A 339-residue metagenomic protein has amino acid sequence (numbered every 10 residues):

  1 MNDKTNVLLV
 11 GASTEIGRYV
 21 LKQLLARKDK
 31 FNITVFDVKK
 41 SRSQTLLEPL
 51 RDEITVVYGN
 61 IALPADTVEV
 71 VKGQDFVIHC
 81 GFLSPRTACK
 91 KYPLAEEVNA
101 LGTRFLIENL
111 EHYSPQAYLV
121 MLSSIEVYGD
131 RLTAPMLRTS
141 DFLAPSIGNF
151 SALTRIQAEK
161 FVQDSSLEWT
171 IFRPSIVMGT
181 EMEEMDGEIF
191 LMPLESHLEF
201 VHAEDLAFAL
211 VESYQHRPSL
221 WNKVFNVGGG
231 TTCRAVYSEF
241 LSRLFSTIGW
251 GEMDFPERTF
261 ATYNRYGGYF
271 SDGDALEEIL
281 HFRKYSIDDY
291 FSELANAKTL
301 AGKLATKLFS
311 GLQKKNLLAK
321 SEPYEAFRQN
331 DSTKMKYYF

Functional and structural regions predicted by a protein language model:
V7-R27: N-terminal Rossmann NAD(P)H-binding glycine-rich loop of SDR-like oxidoreductase domains
L50-L101: NAD(P)H-binding glycine-rich loop region in Rossmannoid oxidoreductase-like domains and their noncatalytic homologs
A62, L94-F105, N149-T154, V201: Glycine-rich NAD(P)-binding loop of the Rossmann-fold in SDR/ketoreductase-type enzymes
L83, R104-F150: Conserved Rossmann-fold NAD(P)-dependent oxidoreductase catalytic core, especially the SDR/UDP-sugar
V127-G129, N149-F150, T170-I189, S196 (+1 more regions): Flexible, glycine-rich beta-alpha linker
T133-A134, P145-T170: Active-site Tyr-X1-5-Lys
S165, T180-E188, S213-F225: Glycine/proline-rich active-site loop of Rossmann-fold NAD(P)-dependent oxidoreductases
A209-H281, Y285-E293, A301, A305-F339: Mid/C-terminal beta-alpha module of Rossmann-like enzyme folds, strongest in SDR-family dehydrogenases/epimerases
